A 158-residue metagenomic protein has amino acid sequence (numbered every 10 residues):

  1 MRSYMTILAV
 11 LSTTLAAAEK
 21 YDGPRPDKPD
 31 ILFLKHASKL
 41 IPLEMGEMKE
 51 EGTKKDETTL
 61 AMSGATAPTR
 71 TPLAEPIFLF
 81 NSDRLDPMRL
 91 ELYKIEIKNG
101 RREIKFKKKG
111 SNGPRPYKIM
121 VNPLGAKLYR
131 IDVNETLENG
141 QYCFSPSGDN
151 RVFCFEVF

Functional and structural regions predicted by a protein language model:
M1-Y4: Positively charged n-region of N-terminal signal peptides that target proteins for export
A9-A17: Hydrophobic h-region of N-terminal signal peptides that target proteins for export in Gram-negative bacteria
T13, C143-S145: Conserved catalytic-core segments centered on acid/base and nucleophilic motifs
A18-I104, S147-F158: Primarily secretory-pathway and cell-envelope proteins
L73, N122-A126, L137: Surface-exposed coil/turn segments at beta-strand junctions on protein surfaces, enriched
E103-G125: Extended, solvent-exposed segments with strong compositional bias
M120, R130-D132, C154-E156: Generic structural detector for well-ordered beta-strands
K127, V133-C143: A glycine-anchored, Pro-Gly-centered beta-turn/N-cap motif
